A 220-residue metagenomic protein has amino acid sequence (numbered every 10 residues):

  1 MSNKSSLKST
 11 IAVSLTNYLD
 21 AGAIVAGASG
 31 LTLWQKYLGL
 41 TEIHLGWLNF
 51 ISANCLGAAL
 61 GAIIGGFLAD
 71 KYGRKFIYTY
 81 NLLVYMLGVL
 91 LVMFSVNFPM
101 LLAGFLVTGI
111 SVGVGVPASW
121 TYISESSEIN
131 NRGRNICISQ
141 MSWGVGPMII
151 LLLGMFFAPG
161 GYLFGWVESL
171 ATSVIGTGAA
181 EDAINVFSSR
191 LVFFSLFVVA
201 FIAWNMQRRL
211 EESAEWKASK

Functional and structural regions predicted by a protein language model:
M1-K220: Transmembrane-helix signature of 12-pass secondary carriers
